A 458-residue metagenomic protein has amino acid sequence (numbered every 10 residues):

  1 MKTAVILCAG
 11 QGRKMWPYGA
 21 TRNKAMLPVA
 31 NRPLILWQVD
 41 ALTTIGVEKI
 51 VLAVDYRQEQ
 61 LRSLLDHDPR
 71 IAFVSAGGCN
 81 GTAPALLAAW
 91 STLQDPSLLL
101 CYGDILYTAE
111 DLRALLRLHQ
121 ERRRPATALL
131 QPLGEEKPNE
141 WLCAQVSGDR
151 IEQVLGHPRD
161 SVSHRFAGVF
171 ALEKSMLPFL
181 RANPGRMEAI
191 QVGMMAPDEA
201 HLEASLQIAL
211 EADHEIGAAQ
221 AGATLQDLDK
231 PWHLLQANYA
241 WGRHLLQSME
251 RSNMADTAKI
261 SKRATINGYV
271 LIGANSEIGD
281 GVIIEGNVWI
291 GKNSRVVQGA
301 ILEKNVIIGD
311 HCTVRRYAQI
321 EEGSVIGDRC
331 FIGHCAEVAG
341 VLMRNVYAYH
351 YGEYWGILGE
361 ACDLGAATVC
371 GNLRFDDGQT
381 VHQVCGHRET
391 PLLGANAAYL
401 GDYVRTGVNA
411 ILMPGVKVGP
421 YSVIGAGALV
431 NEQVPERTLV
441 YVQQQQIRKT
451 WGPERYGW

Functional and structural regions predicted by a protein language model:
M1-G19, V442: N-terminal nucleotide-binding beta1-loop-alpha1 segment
K2-I6, P28, R32-C101, Y107 (+1 more regions): Conserved N-terminal catalytic core of the sugar/cofactor nucleotidyltransferase
L36, A83, L87, V270 (+6 more regions): Glycine-rich phosphate-binding loop at the start of an alpha helix
L99, R113, Q120, R150-L246: Catalytic-core segments of class I nucleotidyltransferases/pyrophosphorylases that form NMP-activated intermediates
C101, L106-T108, L172, Y354 (+2 more regions): Hydrophobic/aromatic residue at the end of a short beta strand that borders the catalytic acidic motif
D111-P138: Conserved donor-nucleotide/metal-binding helix-loop-beta segment in metal-dependent transferases, i.e., the alpha-helix
E199-H201, Q207-K304: Extended, small-residue-rich solenoid/repeat segments and analogous flexible loops that form exposed scaffolds
R315-W458: Glycine-rich hexapeptide-repeat left-handed beta-helix
